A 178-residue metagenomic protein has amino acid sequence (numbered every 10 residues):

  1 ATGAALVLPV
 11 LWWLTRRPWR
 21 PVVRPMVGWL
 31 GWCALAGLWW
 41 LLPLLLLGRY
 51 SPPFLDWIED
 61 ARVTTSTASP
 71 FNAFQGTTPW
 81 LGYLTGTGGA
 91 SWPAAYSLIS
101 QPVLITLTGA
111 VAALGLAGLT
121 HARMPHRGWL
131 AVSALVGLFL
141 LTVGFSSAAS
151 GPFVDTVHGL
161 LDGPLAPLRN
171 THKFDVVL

Functional and structural regions predicted by a protein language model:
A1, L35-W39, T142-V143: Transmembrane helix irregularities
T2-A34, P43: Perimembrane helix-loop-helix junctions
A4-A5, W29, C33-A36, L107 (+1 more regions): Hydrophobic alpha-helical transmembrane segments of polytopic
P9-L11, L42, G48, T142-S146: Short loop/turn segments at secondary-structure transitions that flank enzyme active sites
T15, Y50, F54-D56, V154 (+1 more regions): Alpha-helix boundary/interfacial micro-motifs
R16-M26, A112-T156: Membrane-interface helix-loop-helix junctions at transmembrane boundaries of multi-pass membrane enzymes, predominantly
P25, W29-T120, P167-V176: Periplasmic/ER-lumenal interhelical loops and adjacent helix-loop junctions in multi-pass membrane proteins
I99, L135-L178: Membrane-helix boundary/interfacial segments in multi-pass membrane proteins
